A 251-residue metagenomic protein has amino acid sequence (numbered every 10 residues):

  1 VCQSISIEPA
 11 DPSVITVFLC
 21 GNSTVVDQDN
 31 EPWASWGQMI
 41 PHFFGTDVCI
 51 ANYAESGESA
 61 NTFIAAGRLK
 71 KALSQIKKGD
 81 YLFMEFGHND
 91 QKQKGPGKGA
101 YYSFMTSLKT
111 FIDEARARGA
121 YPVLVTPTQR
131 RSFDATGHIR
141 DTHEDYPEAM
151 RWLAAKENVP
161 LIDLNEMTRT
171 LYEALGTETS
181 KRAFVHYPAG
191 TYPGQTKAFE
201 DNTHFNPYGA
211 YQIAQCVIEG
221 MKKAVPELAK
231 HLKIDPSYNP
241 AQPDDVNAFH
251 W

Functional and structural regions predicted by a protein language model:
V1-C2, G119: Short edge beta-strand segments in beta-sheet-rich domains
C2-E55, L69-L82: Serine-esterase "nucleophile elbow" of acetyl-processing enzymes
D11, G67-I234, A241-W251: Alpha-helical cap/lid subdomain in secreted, periplasmic, or secretory-pathway luminal O-acyl-processing enzymes
D27-P32, N52-G67, K92-A100: Acidic/histidine-rich helix-loop elements that form or flank divalent-metal/phosphate-binding sites at the catalytic
